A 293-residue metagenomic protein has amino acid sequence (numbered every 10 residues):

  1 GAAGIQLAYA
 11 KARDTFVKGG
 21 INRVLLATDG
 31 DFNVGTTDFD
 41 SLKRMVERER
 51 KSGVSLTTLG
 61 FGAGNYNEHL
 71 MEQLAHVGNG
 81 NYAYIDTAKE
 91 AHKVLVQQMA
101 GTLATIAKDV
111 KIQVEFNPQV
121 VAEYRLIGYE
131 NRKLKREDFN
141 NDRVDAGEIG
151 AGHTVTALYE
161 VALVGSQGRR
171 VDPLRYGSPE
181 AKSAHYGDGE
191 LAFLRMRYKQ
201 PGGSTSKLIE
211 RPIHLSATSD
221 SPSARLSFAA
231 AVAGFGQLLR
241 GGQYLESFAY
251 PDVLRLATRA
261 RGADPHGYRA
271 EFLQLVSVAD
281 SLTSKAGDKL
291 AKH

Functional and structural regions predicted by a protein language model:
G1-V110, E137, R169-A184, A263 (+2 more regions): Exposed acidic/Ser/Thr-rich ligand/metal-binding surfaces
L26-T28, T58-G60, V114-F116, E160-L163 (+1 more regions): Flexible glycine-/small-residue-rich
S55, V77-D86, A91-T154, L158-E160 (+1 more regions): Polar, glycine-rich mid-to-C-terminal structural blocks that act as macromolecule-binding/assembly scaffolds
V121, Y129-V155, V161-H293: Long, acidic serine/threonine- and proline-rich intrinsically disordered regions
